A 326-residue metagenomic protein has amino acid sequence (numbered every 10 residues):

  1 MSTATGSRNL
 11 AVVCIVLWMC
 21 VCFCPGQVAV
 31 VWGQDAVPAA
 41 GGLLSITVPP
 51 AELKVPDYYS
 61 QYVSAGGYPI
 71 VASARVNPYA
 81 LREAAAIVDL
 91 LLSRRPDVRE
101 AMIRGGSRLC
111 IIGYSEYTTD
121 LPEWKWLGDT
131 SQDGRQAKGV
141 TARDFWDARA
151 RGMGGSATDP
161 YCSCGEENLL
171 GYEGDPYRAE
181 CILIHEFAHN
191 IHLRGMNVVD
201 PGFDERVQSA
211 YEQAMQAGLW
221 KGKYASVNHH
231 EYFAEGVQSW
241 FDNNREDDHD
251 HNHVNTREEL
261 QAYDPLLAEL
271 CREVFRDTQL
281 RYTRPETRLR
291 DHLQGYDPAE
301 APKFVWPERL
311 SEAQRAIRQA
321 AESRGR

Functional and structural regions predicted by a protein language model:
M1-N9: N-terminal secretory signal peptides that target proteins for export/translocation
V12-Q27: Bacterial N-terminal signal peptides
V30-G42, R315-R326: Intrinsically disordered, low-structural-confidence terminal and linker regions
W32-A86: N-terminal mature-domain "stem" immediately C-terminal to a signal peptide or N-terminal signal-anchor/transmembrane
T47, V55-P56, Q61-Y62, V207-A210 (+1 more regions): Ser/Thr/Asn(+Pro)-rich, low-complexity disordered segments
Y58, A65-Y68, V76-E212, Q216 (+1 more regions): Acidic/His-rich structured neighborhood in mature extracellular/periplasmic domains
F203-Y263: An amphipathic alpha-helical core segment
V237-R326: Pan-zinc metallopeptidase signature
